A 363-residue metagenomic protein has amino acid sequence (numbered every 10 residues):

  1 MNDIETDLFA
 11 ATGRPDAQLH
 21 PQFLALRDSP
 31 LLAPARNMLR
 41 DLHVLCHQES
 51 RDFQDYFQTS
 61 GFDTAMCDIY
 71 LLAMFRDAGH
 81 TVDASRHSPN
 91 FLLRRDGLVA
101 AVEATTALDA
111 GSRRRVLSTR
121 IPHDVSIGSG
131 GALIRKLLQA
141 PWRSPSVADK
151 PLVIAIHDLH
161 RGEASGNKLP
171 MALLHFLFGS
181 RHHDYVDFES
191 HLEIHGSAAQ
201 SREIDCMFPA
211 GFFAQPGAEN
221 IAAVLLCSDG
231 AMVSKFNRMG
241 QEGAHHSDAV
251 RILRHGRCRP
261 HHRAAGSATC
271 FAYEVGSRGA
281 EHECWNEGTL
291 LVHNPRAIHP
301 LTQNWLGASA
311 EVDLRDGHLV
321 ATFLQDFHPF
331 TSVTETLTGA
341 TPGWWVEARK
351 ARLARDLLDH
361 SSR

Functional and structural regions predicted by a protein language model:
M1-S60, A65, I69-D77, T105-R363: Charged, structured surface patches that assemble and position nucleic-acid processing machinery
L72-R94: A short acidic/basic microdomain associated with nuclease active sites
S88, V99, D149-P151: Extracellular structured ligand-interaction cores
L93-E103: Active-site beta-strand-loop-beta-strand hairpin of nuclease catalytic cores that positions key catalytic residues
